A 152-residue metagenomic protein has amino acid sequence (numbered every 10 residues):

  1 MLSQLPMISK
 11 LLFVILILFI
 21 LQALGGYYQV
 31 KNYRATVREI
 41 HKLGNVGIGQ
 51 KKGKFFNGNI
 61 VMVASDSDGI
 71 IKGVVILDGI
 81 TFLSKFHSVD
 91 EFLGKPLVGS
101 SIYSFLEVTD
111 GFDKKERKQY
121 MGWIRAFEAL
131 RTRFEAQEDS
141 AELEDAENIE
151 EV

Functional and structural regions predicted by a protein language model:
M1-S9: Short, strongly hydrophobic alpha-helical membrane anchors
L2, T36-L43, S88, L93-P96 (+3 more regions): Intrinsically disordered, low-complexity acidic regions enriched in Pro/Ser/Thr
K10-Y27: Single-pass alpha-helical transmembrane signal-anchor segments
L24-G44: Transmembrane-cytosolic junction motif
V46-Q50: Glycine-rich, charged/polar anion/phosphate-binding loops that engage phosphate groups from diverse ligands
K51-L83: Acidic, Ser/Thr-rich low-complexity segments on the non-lumenal side of membrane proteins
I70-D113: Flexible, solvent-exposed short loops/turns enriched in glycine
Y103-V152: Cytosol-/stroma-facing membrane-proximal "stalk/adaptor" domains immediately downstream of transmembrane anchors
